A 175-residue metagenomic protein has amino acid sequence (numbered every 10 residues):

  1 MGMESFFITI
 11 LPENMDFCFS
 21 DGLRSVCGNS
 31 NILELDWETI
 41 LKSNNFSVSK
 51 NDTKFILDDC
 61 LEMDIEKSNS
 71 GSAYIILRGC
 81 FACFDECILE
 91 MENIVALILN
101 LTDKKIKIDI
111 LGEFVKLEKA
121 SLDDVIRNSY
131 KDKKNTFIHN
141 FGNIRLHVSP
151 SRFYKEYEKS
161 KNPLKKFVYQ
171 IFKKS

Functional and structural regions predicted by a protein language model:
M1-S175: Acidic (Asp/Glu-rich) sequence patches and key acidic residues that form negatively charged surfaces used
